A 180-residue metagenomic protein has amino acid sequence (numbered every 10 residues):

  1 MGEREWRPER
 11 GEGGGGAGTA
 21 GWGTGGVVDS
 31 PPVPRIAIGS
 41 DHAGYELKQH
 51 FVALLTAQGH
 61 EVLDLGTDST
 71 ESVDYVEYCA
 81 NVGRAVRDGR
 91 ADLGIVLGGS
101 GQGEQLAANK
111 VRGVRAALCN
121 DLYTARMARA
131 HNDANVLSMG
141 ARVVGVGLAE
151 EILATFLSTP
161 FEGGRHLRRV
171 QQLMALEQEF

Functional and structural regions predicted by a protein language model:
G23-S30: Short, positively charged and aromatic/hydrophobic N-terminal segments
P34-G39, A43-G44, L122-F180: C-terminal binding/interaction regions
A37-A57: Glycine-rich phosphate/diphosphate-binding loop of Rossmann-like nucleotide-binding domains
A53-V62, G113: Short helix-loop-beta junction
E61-S72: A short beta-strand-loop structural module common to alpha/beta enzyme folds
Y78-V96: Short, structured active-site "lid" loops
V96-R142: Mid-chain, well-packed structural core segment of small domains
